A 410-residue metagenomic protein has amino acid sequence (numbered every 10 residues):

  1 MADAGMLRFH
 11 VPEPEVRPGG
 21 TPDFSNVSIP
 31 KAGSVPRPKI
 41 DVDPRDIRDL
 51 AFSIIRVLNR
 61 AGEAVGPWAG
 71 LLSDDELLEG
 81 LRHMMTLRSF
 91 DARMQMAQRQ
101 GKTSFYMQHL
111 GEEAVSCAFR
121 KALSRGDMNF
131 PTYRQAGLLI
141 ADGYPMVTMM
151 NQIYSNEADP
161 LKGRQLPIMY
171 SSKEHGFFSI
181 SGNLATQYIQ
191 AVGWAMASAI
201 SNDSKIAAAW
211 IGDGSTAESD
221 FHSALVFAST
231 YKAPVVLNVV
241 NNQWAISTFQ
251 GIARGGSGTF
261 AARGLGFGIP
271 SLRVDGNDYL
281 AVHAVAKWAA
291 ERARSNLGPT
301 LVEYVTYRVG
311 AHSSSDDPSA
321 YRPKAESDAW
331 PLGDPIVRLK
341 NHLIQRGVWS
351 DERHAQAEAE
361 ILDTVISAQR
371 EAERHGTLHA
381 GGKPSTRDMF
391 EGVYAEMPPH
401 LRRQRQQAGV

Functional and structural regions predicted by a protein language model:
M1-V115, G310, D317-S319, K324-V410: Conserved acidic/glycine
D41, F221-A224, A284-E291: Glycine-rich, charged/polar anion/phosphate-binding loops that engage phosphate groups from diverse ligands
G66, M196-D203, G256-W288, P331-A359: Conserved thiamine diphosphate
T86-F90, S124-R125, S155-D159, M196-A199 (+6 more regions): Generic secondary-structure signature for well-ordered alpha-helical cores
S89, M96-A233, N238, F249-G256 (+2 more regions): Cofactor-binding active-site loop characterized by glycine-rich and histidine/acidic residues
G137, Q243-I246, R308-G310: Short gly/pro/ser/thr-enriched loop/turn and capping motifs at secondary-structure boundaries
